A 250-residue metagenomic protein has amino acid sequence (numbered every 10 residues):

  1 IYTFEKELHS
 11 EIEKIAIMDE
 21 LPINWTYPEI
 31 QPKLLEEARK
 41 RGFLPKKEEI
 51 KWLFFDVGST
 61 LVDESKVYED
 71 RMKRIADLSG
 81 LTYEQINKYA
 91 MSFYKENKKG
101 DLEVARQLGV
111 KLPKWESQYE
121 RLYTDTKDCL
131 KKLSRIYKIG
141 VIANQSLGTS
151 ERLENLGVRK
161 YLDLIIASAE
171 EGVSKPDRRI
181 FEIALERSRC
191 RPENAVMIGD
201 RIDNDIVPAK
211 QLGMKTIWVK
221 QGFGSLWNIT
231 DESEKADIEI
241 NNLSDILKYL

Functional and structural regions predicted by a protein language model:
Y2-E5, H9-I12, V196-I238: Acidic, Mg2+-coordinating phosphoryl-transfer loop and its flanking beta/alpha structural elements, shared across
L8-I15, D19-K131, R135, T149-E151: N-terminal helical cap/lid subdomain that shapes the substrate entry/recognition surface in HAD-like hydrolases
K47-E48, R135-Y137, R187-N194: Glycine-rich phosphate-binding loop signature in dinucleotide/nucleotide-binding domains
E84-Q85, K160-L164, P192-V196: Short acidic capping loops at alpha-helix termini that bridge into adjacent secondary structure
W115-R121, A143-N144, V173, W218: Short, flexible loop segments at the rims of nucleotide/cofactor-binding pockets, characterized by
L130, S134-G140, N144-E170: Substrate-recognition/cap helix-loop segment adjacent to the acidic, metal-dependent catalytic center of Asp-based
K175-I206: Conserved Lys-Pro-Asp/Glu-containing loop-to-beta segment of HAD-superfamily phosphomonoesterases, centered on
E232-L250: C-terminal cap/substrate-recognition subdomain and adjoining C-terminal extension of metal-dependent phosphatase-like
